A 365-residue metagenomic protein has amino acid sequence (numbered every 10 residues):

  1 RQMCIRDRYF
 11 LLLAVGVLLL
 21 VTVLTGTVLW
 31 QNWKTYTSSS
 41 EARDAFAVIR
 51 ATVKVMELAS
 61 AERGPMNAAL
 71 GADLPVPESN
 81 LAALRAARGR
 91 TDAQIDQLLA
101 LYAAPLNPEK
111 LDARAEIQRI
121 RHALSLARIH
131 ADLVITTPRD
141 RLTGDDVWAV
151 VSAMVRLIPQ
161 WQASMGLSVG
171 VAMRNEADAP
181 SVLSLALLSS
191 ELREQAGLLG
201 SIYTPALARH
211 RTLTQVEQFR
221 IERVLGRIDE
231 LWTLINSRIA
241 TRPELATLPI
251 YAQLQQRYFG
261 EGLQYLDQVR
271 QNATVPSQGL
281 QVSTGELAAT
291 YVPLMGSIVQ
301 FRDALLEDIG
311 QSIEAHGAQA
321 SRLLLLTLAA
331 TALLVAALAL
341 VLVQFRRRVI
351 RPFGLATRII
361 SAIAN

Functional and structural regions predicted by a protein language model:
Q2, R6-R351: Hydrophobic alpha-helical segments
R346-N365: Membrane-proximal alpha-helical signal-transduction linkers
